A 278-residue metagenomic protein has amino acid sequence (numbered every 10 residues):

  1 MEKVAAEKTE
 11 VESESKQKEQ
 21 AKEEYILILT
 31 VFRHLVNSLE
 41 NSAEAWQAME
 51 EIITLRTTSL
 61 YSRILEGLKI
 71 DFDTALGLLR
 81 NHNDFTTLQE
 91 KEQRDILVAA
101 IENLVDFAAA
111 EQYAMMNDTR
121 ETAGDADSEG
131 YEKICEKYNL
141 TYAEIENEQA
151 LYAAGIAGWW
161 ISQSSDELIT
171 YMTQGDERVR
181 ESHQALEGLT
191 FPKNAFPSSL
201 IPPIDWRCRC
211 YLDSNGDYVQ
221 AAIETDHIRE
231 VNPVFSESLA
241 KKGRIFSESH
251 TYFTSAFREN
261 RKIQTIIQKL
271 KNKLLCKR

Functional and structural regions predicted by a protein language model:
M1-Y138, G216-R278: N-terminal leader/targeting and assembly helices and adjacent pre-domain segments
K137-I145: An alpha-helix initiation/capping motif
E144-Y218: Conserved short secondary-structure elements within globular domains
